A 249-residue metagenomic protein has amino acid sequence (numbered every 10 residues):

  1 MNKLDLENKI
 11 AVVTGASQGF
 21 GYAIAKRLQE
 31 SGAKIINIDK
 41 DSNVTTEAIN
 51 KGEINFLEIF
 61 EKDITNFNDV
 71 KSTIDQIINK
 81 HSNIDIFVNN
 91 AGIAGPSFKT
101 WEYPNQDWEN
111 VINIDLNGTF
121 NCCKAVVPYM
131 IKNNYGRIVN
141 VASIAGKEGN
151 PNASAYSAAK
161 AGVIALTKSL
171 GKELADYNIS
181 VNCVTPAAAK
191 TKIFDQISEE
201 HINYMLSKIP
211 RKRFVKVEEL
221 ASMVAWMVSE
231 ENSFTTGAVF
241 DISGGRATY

Functional and structural regions predicted by a protein language model:
N2, S97, E148, A225 (+1 more regions): Short C-terminal tail/terminal secondary-structure segment of NAD(P)H-dependent dehydrogenase/reductase domains
I10, S17-Q18: Conserved glycine-rich cofactor-binding loop
S31-T46: Conserved glycine-rich Rossmann-like NAD(P)H-binding loop of the short-chain dehydrogenase/reductase
F98-T100, P104-I112, F194, M205: Substrate-binding pocket helix/loop in short-chain dehydrogenase/reductase
C123, A159, T167: Active-site helix of classical SDR
P128, K172-D176, S233: Alpha-helical segment proximal to the catalytic Tyr-Lys
S143: Residue(s) in the substrate-gating loop at a strand-loop-helix junction that position the organic substrate next
